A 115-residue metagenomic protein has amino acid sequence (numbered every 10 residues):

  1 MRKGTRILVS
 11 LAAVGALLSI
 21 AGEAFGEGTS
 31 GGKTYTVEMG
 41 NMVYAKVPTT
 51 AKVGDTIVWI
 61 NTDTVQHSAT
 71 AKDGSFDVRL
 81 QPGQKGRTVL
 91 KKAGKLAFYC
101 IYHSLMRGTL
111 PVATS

Functional and structural regions predicted by a protein language model:
R2-L11, G15-S115: Extracytoplasmic copper-binding redox domains, predominantly the cupredoxin/blue-copper superfamily
